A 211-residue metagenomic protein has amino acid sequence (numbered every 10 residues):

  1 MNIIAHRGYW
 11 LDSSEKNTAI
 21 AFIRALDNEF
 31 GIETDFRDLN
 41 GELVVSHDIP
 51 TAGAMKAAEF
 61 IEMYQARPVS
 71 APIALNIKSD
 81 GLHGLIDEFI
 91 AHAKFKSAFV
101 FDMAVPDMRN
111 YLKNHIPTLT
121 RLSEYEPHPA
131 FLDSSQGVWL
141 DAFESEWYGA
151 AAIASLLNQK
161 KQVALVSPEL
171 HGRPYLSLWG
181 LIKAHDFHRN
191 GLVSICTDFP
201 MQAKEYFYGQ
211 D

Functional and structural regions predicted by a protein language model:
M1-D211: Phosphate-group recognition and catalysis centered on beta-loop-alpha active-site segments
